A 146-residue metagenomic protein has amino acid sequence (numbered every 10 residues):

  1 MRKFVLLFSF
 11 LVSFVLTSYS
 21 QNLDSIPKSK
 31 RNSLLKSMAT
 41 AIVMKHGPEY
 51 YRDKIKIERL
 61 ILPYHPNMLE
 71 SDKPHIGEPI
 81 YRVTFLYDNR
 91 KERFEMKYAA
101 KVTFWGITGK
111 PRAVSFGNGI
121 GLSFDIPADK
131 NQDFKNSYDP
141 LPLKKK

Functional and structural regions predicted by a protein language model:
M1-N22: Bacterial Sec-dependent N-terminal signal peptides
R2, V12, E49, H75 (+1 more regions): A generic structural signal for short, solvent-exposed coil/turn residues that cap or connect secondary-structure
L7, Y51, E95, G121-S123: Short linear functional motifs in flexible/disordered or boundary regions
N22-E70: Short, non-transmembrane alpha-helical segments in secretory-pathway proteins
K54-I107, P111, G117: Exposed beta-strand-loop-beta-strand "reactive/processing" segments of non-cytosolic proteins
R112-K146: C-terminal partner/receptor-binding element of secreted or periplasmic proteins
